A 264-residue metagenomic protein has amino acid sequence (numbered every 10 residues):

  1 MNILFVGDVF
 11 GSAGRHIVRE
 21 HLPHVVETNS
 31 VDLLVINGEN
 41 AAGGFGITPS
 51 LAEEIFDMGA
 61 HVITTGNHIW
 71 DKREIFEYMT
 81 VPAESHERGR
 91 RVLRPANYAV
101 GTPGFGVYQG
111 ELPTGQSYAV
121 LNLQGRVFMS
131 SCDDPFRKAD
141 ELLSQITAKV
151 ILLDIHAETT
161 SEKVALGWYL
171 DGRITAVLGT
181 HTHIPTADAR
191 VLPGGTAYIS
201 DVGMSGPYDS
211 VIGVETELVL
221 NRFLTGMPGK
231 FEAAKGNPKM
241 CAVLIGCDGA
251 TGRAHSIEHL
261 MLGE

Functional and structural regions predicted by a protein language model:
M1-E264: Acidic, metal/ion-coordinating pockets
